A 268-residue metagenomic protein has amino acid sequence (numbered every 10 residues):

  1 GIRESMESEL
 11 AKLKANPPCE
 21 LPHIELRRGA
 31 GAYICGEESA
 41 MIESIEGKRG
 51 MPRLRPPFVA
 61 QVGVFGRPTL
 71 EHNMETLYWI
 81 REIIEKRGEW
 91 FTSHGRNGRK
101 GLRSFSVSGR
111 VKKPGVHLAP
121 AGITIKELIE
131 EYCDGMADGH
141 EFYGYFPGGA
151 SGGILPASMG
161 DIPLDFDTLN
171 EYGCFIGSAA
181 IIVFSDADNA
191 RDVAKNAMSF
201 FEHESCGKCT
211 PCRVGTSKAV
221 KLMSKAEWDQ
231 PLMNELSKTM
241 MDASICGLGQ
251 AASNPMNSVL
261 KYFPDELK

Functional and structural regions predicted by a protein language model:
G1-I2, A30-G31, G149-G152, M198 (+1 more regions): Acidic, glycine-rich active-site loops and adjacent beta-strand->loop/helix elements that engage anionic groups
G1-R3, S8, I24, A137-E171: Terminal amphipathic helices with adjacent charged low-complexity linkers/tails
R3-A121, C133-M136: Hydrophobic alpha-helical positions that pack around
S8-P22, L164-K268: Ferredoxin-type iron-sulfur electron-transfer modules in oxidoreductases and energy-metabolism complexes
S44-P56, S158-F175: Active-site loop ensemble at the mouth of alpha/beta enzyme cores that anchors a bound cofactor
F105-S108, Y143-Y145, I181: Short polybasic amphipathic segments
G115, G153-P156, D192: Short acidic/glycine-rich loop or secondary-structure boundary segments that cap or lie
I123-L128: Short, structural beta-strand-to-alpha-helix junction motif
